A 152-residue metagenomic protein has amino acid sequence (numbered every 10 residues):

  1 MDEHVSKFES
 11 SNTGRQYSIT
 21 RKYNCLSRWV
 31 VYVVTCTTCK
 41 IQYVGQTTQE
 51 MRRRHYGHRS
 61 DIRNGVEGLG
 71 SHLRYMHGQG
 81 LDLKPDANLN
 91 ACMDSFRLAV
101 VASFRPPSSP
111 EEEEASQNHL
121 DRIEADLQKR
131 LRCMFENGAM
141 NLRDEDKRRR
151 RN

Functional and structural regions predicted by a protein language model:
M1-N12: Amphipathic alpha-helical
G14-N152: Structure-specific nucleic-acid interaction/processing domains
